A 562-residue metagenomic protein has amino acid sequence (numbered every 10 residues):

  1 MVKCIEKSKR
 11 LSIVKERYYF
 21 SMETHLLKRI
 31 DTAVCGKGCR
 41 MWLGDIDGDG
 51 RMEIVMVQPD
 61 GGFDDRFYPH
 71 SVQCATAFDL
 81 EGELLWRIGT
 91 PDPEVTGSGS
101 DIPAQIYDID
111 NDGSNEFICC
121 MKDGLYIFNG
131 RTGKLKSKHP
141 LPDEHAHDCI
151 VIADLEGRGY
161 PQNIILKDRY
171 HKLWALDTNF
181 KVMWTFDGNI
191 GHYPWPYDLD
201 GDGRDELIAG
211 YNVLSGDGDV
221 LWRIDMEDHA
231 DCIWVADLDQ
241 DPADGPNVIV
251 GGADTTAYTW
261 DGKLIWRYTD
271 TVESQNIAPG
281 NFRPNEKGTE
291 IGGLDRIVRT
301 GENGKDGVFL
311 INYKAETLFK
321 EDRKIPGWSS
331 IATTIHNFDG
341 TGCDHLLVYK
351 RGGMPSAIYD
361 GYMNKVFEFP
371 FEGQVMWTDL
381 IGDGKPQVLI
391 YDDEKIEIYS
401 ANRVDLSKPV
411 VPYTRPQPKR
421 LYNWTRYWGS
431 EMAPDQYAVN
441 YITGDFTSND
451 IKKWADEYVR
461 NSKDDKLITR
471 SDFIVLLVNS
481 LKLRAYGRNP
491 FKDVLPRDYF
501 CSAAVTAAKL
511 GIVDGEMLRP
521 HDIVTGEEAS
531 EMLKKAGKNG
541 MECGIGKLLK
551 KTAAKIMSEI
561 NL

Functional and structural regions predicted by a protein language model:
K3-K453: Beta-propeller-forming repeat regions
Y349, P434, M532, L549-K550: Generic signature of intrinsically disordered, low-complexity, basic-rich segments and short cationic peptides
I451, A455-E527, K534-L562: Feature responds to low-complexity, polar/acidic, surface-exposed segments characteristic of secreted/exported proteins
